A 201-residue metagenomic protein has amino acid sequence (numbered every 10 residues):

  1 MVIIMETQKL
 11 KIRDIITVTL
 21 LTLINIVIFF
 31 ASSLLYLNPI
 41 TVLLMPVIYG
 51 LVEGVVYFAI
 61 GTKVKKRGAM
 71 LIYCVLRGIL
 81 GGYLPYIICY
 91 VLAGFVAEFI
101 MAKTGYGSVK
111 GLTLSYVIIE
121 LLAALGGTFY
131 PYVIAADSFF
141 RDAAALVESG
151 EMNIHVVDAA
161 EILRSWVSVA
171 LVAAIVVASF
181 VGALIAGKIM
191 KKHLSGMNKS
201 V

Functional and structural regions predicted by a protein language model:
V2, E6-I72: Hydrophobic transmembrane alpha-helices
V2-L20, I24, A31, D158-V201: Alpha-helical transmembrane segments and their cytosolic interface
I15-T19, V47-I48, M70-I72, I87-L92 (+3 more regions): Hydrophobic alpha-helical transmembrane segments
T22-F30, V75-L84, I119-T128: Aromatic-anchored segments of alpha-helical transmembrane domains
V27, V91-T128, A183: Short helix-perturbing small/polar motifs within transmembrane alpha-helices
S32-I40, V64, G68, I100 (+3 more regions): Membrane-interfacial segments
L34-N38, V42, V75-I100: Interfacial aromatic-anchored transmembrane helix boundaries in multi-pass membrane proteins
I87, S115-K191: Membrane-embedded alpha-helical hairpins and interfacial helices in multi-pass inner-membrane proteins
